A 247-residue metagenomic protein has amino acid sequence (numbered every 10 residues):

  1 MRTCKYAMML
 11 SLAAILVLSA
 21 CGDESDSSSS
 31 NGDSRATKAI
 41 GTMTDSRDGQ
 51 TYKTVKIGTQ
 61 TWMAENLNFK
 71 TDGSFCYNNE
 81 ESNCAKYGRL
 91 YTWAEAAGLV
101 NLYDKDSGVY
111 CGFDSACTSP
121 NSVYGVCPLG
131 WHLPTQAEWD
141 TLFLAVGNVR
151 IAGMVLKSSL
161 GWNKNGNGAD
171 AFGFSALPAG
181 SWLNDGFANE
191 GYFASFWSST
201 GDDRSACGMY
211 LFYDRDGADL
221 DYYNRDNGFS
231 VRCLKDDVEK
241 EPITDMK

Functional and structural regions predicted by a protein language model:
M1-L10: Bacterial N-terminal signal peptides that target proteins for export
V17-A20: C-terminal motif of bacterial Sec signal peptides marking the signal peptidase cleavage site
D23-K247: Conserved positions within compact, well-structured domain cores
